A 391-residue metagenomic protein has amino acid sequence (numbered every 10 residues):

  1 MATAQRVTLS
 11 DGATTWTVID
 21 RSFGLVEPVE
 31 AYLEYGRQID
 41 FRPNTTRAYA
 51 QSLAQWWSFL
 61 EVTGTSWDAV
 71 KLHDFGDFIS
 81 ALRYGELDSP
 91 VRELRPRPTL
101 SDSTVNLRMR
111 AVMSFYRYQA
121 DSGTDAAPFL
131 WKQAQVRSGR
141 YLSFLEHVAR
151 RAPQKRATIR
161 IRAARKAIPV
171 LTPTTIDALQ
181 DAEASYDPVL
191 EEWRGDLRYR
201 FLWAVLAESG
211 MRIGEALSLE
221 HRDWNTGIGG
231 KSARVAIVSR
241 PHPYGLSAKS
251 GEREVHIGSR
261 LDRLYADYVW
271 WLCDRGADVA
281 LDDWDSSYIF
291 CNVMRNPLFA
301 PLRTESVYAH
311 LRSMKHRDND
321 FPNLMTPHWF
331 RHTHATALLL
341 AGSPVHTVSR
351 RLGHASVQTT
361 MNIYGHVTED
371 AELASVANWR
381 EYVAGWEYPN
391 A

Functional and structural regions predicted by a protein language model:
M1-Q5, E252, W379-A391: C-terminal secondary-structure termini that scaffold catalytic or DNA-interacting sites
E30-N44, A54-V148, Y186-L190: N-terminal core-binding DNA-recognition domain of tyrosine recombinases/integrases
D121-A126, L206-K231: Short, charged phosphate-coordinating catalytic segments
R165, P169, G245-D267, S286-L311: C-terminal catalytic core of Y-nucleophile DNA break-rejoin enzymes
P173-I213, L217: Basic, Lys/Arg- and aromatic-enriched nucleic-acid-binding interface segment
D187-E192, N296, Y308-R350, H354: Short, basic (Lys/Arg/His-rich) helix/loop patches that form interaction surfaces in the mid-to-C-terminal regions
S218-L264, C273-L281, D285: Conserved tyrosine-mediated DNA breakage-rejoining catalytic core shared by Y-recombinases
L352-A377: Catalytic-site neighborhood detector that most strongly recognizes the C-terminal catalytic loop/helix of tyrosine
